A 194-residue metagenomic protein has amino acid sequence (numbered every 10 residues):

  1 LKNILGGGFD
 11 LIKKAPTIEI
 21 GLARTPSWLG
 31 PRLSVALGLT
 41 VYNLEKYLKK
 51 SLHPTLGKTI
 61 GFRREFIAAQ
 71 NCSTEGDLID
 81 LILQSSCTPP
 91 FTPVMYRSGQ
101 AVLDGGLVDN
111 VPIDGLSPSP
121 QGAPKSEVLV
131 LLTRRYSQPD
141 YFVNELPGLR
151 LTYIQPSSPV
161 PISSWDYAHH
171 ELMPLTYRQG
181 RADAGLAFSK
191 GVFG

Functional and structural regions predicted by a protein language model:
L1-G194: Patatin-like phospholipase
